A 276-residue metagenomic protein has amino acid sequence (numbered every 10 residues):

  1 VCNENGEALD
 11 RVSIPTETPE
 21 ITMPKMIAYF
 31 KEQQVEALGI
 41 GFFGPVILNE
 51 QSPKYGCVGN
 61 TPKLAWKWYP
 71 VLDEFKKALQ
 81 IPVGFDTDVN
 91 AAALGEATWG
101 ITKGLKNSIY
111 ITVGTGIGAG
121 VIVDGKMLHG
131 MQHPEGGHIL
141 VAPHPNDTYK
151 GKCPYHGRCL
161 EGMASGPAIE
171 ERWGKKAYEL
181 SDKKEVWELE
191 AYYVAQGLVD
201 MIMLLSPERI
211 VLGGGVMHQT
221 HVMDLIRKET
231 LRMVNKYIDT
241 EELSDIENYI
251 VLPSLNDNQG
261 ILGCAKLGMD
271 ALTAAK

Functional and structural regions predicted by a protein language model:
V1-A37, V46-K54, D73-V83, G95-L105 (+1 more regions): ATP-binding/phosphotransfer module of carbohydrate and carboxylate kinases, centering on a glycine-rich
V1-A8, Y110-K126, I169: Gly/Thr-rich phosphate-binding beta-strand-loop-beta motif of the actin/hexokinase/Hsp70
V35-G39, G84, S108-T112, G118: Short glycine-aspartate micro-motif
F42, V113-T115, G214-G215: Short secondary-structure boundary segments
S52-K67: A charged helix-plus-loop insertion that forms the helical arch/lid used to bind and gate nucleic-acid substrates
Q80-I81, G104-S108, I117, D124 (+2 more regions): Short coil/turn connectors at secondary-structure junctions
D88, G114, C264: Active-site glycine-centered loops adjacent to acidic/histidine catalytic or metal-binding residues that shape
A92-T98, G118-V121, L140: Adenylate-forming
